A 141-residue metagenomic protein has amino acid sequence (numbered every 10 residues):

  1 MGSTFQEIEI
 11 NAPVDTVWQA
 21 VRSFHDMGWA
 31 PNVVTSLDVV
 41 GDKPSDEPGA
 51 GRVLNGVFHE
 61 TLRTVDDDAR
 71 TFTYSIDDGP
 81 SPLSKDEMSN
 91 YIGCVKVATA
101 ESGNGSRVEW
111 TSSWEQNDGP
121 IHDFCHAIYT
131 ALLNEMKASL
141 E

Functional and structural regions predicted by a protein language model:
M1-P44: Hydrophobic ligand-binding cavity/cleft-lining segments
Q6-I8, H59-T64, N90-A100: Hydrophobic/aromatic beta-strand elements that line small-molecule binding cavities or substrate pockets in beta-rich
P13, D67-D68, A100-N104: Short strand-connecting beta-turns/loops that link adjacent beta-strands
H25, W29, L37-D86, N134: Glycine-rich portal/gate segments that line the openings of hydrophobic small-molecule binding cavities
V34-V39, S113, A138-E141: Short, highly charged C-terminal tails/helix-capping segments
P80-S139: Beta-strand/loop substructures that line and gate deep hydrophobic ligand-binding cavities in soluble
